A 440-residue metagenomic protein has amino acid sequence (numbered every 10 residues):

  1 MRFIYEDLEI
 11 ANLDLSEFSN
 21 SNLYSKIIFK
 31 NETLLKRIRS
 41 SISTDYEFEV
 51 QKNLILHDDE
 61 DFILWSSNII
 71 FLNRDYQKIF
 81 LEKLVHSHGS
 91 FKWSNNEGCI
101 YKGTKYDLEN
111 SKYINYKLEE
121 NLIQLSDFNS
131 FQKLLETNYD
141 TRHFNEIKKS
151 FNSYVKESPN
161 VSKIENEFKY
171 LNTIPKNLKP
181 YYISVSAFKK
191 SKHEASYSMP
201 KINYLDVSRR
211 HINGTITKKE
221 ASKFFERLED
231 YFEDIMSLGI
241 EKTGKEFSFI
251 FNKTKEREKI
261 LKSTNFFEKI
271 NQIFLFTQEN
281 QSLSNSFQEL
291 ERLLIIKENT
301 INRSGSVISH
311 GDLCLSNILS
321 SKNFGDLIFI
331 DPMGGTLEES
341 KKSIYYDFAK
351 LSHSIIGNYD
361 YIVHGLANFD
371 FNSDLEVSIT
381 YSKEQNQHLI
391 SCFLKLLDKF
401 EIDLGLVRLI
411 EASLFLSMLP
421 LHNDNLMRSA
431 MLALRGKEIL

Functional and structural regions predicted by a protein language model:
M1-V50: N-terminal glycine-rich phosphate-binding loop and ensuing alpha1 helix
F3, I174, K179, S208-T264 (+3 more regions): Conserved kinase catalytic-core helix
F3-L8, E97-S150, Y154: Conserved alpha/beta core of the MobA/IspD/sugar-nucleotide pyrophosphorylase nucleotidyltransferase superfamily
F48-N96: Conserved beta-loop-beta/alpha segment of the NTase-like Rossmann-fold superfamily that binds/positions NTPs
T141-T173, V207-I216: ATP-binding glycine-rich loop module of kinase domains
K176-K190: Conserved HxN/HPN-centered segment at the entrance to the catalytic loop of eukaryotic protein kinase-like domains
E291-K342: Active-site acidic catalytic loop and adjacent metal/ATP-binding pocket of ATP-dependent phosphoryl transfer enzymes
G335-L396, A412-L426: Active-site activation/catalytic loop segments of kinase-like enzymes and analogous catalytic loops in related
